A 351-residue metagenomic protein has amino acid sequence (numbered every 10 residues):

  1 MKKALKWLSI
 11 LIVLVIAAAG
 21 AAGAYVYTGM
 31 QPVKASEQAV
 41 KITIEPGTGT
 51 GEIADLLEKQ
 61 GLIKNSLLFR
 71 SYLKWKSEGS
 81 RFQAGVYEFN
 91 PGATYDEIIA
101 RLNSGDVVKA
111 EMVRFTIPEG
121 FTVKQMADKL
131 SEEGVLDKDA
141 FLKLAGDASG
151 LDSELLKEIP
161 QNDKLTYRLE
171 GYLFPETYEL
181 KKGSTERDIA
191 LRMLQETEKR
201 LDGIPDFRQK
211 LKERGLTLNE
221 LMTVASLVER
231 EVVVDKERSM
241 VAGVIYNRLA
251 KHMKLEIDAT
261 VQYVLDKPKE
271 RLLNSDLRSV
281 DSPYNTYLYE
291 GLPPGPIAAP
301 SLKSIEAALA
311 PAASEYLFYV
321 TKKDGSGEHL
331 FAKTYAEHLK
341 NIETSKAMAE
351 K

Functional and structural regions predicted by a protein language model:
M1-K2, K6-L8, P46, T344-S345: Intrinsic structural disorder
K2-Q38: N-terminal type II signal-anchor transmembrane helix that functions as the membrane-insertion/stop-transfer segment
K3-K6, V15-A19, G49, P268-R271 (+2 more regions): Short acidic/polar alpha-helix capping motifs at helix-coil junctions
W7, V15-A18, S104-A110, E119 (+1 more regions): Short N-terminal signal/transit or membrane-insertion segments and the immediately adjacent low-complexity/disordered
I12-A17, E58-G61, F89, A148-D152 (+2 more regions): N-terminal start-of-chain detector that recognizes signal peptides and the immediate post-cleavage beginning
I12-A17, K41, R114, Q209 (+1 more regions): N-terminal hydrophobic or amphipathic segments with adjacent small-residue motifs that include Sec signal peptides
V26, Q31-E196, R200: Signal peptide-directed extracytoplasmic domains
T116, S131-L136, G150-K351: Bacterial extracytoplasmic/cell-wall-associated proteins, especially those involved in peptidoglycan
